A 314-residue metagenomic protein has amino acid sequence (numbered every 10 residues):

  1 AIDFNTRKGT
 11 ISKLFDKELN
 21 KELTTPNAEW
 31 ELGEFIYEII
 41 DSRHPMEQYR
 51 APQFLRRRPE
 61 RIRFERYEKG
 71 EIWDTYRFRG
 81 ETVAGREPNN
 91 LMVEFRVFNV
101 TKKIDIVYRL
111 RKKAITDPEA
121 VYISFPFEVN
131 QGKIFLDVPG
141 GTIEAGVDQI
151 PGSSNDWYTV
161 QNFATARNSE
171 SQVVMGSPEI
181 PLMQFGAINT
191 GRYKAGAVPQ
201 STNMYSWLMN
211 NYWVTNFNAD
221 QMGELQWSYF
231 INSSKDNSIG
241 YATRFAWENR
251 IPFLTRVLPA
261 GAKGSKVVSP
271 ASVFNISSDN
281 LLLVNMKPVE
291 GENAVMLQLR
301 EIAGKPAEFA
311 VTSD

Functional and structural regions predicted by a protein language model:
A1-D314: C-terminal (or distal) subdomains of carbohydrate-active enzymes
